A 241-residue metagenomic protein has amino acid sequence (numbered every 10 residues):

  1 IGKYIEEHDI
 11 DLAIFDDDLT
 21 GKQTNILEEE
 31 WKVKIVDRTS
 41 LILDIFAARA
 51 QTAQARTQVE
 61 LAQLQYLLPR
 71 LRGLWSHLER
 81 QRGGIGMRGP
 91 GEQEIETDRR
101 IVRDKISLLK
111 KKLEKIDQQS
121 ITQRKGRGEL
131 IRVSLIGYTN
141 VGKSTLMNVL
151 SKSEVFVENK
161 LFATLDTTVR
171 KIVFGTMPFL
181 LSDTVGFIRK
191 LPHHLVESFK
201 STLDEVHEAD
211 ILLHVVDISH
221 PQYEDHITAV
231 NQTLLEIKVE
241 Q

Functional and structural regions predicted by a protein language model:
I1-K34, G175-M177, F199-Q241: Conserved C-terminal guanine-recognition region of P-loop GTPase G domains, centered on the G4
I1-V133: Conserved P-loop NTPase architecture
L41, R170, P221: Conserved Rossmann-like nucleotide-cofactor binding loop
L43, R189-K190, Y223: Conserved protein kinase catalytic core
L74-L212, V216: Conserved G1/Walker A P-loop phosphate-binding module
